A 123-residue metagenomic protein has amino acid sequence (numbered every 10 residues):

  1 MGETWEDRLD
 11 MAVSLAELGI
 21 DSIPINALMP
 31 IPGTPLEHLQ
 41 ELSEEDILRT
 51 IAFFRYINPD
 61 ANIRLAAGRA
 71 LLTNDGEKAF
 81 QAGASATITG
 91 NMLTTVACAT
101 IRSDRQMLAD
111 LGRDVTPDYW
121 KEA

Functional and structural regions predicted by a protein language model:
M1-A12: Active-site glycine- and acidic-residue-rich loops that bind and position anionic ligands or nucleotide-like cofactors
A16-A123: Auxiliary Fe-S-binding modules of radical SAM enzymes
